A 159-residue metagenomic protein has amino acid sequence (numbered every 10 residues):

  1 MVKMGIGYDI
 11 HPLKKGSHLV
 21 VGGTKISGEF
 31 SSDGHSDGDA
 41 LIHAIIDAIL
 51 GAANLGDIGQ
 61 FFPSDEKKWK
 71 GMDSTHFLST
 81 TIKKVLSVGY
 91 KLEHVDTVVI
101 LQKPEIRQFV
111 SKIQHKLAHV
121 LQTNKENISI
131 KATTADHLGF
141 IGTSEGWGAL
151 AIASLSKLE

Functional and structural regions predicted by a protein language model:
V2-S111, L121: RNase III-family endoribonuclease catalytic core
D65, I130-T134: Pyridoxal 5′-phosphate
T97-L101, I130, A151-A153: A structural signal for short, well-ordered beta-strand segments
Q114: Generic structural marker for isolated residues within well-ordered, non-membrane alpha-helices of soluble domains
L117: Glycine-rich, mobile lid/loop segments that gate access to catalytic sites or pores
N124-N127: Short acidic capping loops at alpha-helix termini that bridge into adjacent secondary structure
T134-I141: Short, surface-exposed loop/turn segments at secondary-structure boundaries that line and modulate
I141-E159: C-terminal edge-of-domain segments
